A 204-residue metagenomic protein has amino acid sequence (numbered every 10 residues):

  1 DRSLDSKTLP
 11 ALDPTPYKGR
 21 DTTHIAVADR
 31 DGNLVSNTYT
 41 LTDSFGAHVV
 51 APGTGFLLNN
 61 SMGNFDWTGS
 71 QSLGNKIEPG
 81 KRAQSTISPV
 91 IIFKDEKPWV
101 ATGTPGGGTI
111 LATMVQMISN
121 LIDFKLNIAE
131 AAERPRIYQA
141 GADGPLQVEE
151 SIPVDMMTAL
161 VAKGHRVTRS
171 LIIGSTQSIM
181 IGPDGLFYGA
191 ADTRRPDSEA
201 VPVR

Functional and structural regions predicted by a protein language model:
D1-L41, V50-T54, S61: Internal maturation/activation junctions in enzymes
L4-L12, T68-I77, K163: Short Pro/Gly-enriched beta-strand edge/turn motifs at strand-loop
R20-I25, L34, S85-V90, S175-T176: Short glycine-rich loop/turn motifs
D31, G80-A83, M114, D123-L171: Extended C-terminal subregions enriched in glycine
A47-V49, T54-A129, P196-R204: Gly/Pro-rich active-site capping loops and adjacent beta-alpha segments that organize cofactor/substrate pockets
V161, L186-R204: Low-complexity, Gly/Ser/Thr/Pro-rich intrinsically disordered linker/tail segments
